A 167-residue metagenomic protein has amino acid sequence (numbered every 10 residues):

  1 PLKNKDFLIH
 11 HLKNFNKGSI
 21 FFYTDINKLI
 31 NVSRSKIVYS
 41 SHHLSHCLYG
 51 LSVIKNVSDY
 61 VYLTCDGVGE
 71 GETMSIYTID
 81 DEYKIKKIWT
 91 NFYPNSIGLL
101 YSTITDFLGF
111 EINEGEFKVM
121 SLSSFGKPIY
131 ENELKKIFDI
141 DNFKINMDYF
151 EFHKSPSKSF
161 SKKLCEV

Functional and structural regions predicted by a protein language model:
P1-D25, L48-G50: Short beta-strand-loop/turn "lid" adjacent to the catalytic site in phosphate-handling enzymes
I9-N14, S35-V38, Y62, K86-N95: Flexible, glycine/proline-enriched loop segments at strand-loop-helix junctions that form or flank small-ligand binding
S19-S41: Conserved catalytic cysteine-centered active-site region of acyl-thioester-dependent Claisen-condensing enzymes
Y23, L44, G98-Y101: Hydrophobic, well-ordered secondary-structure segments
N31, S52-V57, G67-E70: Solvent-exposed alpha-helices and their adjacent loops that cap or buttress functional pockets in soluble metabolic
Y39-Y62: Conserved phosphate-binding catalytic cores of ATP/NTP-utilizing and phosphoryl-transfer enzymes
S58-V61, G69-V167: A short helix-loop
